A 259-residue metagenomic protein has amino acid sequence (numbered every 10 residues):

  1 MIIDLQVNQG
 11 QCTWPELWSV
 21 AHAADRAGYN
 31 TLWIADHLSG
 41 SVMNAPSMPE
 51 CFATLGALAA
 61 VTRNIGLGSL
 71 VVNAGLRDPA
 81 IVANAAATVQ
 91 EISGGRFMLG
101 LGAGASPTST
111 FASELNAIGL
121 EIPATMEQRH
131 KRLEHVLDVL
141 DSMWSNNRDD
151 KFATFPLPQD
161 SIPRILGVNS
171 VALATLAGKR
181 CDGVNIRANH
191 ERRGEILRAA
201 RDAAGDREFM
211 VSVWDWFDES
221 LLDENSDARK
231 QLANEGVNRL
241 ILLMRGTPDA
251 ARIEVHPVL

Functional and structural regions predicted by a protein language model:
M1-L259: Active-site-adjacent structural elements that line small-molecule/cofactor binding pockets in enzymes
